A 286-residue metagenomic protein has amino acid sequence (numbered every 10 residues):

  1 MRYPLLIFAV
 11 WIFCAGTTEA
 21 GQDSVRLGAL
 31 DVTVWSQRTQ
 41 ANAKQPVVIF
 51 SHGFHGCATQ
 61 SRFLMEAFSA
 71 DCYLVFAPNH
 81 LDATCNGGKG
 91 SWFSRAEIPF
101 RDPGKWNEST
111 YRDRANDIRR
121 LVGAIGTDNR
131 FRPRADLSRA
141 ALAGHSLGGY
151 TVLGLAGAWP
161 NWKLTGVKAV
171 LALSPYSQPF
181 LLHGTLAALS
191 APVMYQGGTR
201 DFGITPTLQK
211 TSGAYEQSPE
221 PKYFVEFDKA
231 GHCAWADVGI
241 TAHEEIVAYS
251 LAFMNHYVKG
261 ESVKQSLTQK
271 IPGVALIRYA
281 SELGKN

Functional and structural regions predicted by a protein language model:
M1-P4: Positively charged n-region of N-terminal signal peptides that target proteins for export
L6-A15: Bacterial N-terminal signal peptides
G16-Q40, V167, G273, K285-N286: A domain-start/cap signature at the N-terminus of enzymes
S24-A135: Serine-hydrolase catalytic machinery in alpha/beta-hydrolase-like enzymes
K105-S109, L182, A234-H243: Active-site rim elements
L121-A188: Primarily recognizes the serine-hydrolase "nucleophile elbow" in alpha/beta-hydrolase and SGNH/GDSL folds
W162-G231: The feature captures the conserved acid-bearing segment of alpha/beta-hydrolase catalytic domains
K229, A236-N286: Alpha/beta-hydrolase-fold serine-hydrolase catalytic core, especially in secreted/extracellular enzymes
